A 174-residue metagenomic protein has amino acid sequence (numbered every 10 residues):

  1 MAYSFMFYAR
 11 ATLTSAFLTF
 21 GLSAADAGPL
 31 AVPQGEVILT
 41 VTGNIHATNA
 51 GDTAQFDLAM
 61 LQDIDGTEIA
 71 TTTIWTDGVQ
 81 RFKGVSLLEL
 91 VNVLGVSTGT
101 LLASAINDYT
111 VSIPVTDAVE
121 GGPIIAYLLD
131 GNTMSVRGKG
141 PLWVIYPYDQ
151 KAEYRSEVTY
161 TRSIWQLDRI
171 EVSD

Functional and structural regions predicted by a protein language model:
A2-L13: Bacterial N-terminal signal peptides that target proteins for export
L18-D26: C-terminal segment of classical bacterial N-terminal signal peptides
D26-D174: N-terminal intrinsically disordered, low-complexity segments enriched in P/E/S/T
